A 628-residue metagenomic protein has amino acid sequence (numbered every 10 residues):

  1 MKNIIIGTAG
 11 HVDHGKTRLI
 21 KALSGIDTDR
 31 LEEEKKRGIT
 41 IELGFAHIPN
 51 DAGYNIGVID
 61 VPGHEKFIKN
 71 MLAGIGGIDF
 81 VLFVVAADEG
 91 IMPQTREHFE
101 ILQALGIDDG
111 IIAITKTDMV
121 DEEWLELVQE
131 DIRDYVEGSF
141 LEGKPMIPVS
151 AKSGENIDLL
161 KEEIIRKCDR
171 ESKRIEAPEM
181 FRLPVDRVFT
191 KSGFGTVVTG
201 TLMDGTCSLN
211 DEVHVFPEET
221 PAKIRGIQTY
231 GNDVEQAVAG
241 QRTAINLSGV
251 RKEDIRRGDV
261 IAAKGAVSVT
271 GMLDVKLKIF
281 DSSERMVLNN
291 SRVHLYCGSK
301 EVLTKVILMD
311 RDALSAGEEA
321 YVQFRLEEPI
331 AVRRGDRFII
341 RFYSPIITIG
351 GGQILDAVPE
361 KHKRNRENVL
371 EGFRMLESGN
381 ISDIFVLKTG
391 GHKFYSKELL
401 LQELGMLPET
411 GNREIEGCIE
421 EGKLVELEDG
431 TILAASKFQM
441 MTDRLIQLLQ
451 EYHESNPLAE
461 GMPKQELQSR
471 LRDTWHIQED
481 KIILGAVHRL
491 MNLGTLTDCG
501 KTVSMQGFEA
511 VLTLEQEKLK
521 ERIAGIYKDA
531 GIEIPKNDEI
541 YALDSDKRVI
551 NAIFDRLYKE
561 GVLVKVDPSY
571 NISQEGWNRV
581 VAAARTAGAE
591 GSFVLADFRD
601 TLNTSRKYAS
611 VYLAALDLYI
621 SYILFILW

Functional and structural regions predicted by a protein language model:
M1, V12, I39-I41, H47-A52 (+4 more regions): Conserved catalytic network of the ASCE P-loop NTPase/AAA+ motor domain
M1-V61, D211: Conserved G1/Walker A P-loop phosphate-binding module
V61-K66, G76-H98, Q103, I107-L127: Conserved Switch II/interswitch segment of TRAFAC-class P-loop GTPases
H64-E65, D88-M92, I107, K116-D121 (+8 more regions): Conserved nucleotide-binding/hydrolysis micro-motifs of P-loop NTPases
A86-A87, I111-E126, I147-E155, S248 (+4 more regions): G-domain G4 guanine-recognition motif of GTPases
T117, D134-S283, A320: Conserved catalytic-core segments of large NTP-driven translation/proteostasis enzymes
E212-I381, G507, L514: Beta-strand/loop-dominated core regions that host nucleotide or nucleotide-derived cofactor-binding catalytic loops
A331, T348, V358-W628: C-terminal non-catalytic scaffold/interaction domains in large multidomain proteins
